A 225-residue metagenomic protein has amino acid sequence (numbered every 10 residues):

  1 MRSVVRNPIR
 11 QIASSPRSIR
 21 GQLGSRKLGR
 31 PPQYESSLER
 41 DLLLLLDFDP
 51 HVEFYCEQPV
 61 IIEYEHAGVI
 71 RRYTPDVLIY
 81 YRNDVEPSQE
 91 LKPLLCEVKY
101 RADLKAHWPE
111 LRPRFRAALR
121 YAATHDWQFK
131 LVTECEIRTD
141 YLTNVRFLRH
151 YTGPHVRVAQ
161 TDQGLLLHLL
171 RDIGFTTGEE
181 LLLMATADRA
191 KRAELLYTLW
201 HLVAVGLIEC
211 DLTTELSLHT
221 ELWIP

Functional and structural regions predicted by a protein language model:
M1-P225: Electrostatic, structured charged patches in enzyme active sites and in nucleic-acid/phosphate-binding
